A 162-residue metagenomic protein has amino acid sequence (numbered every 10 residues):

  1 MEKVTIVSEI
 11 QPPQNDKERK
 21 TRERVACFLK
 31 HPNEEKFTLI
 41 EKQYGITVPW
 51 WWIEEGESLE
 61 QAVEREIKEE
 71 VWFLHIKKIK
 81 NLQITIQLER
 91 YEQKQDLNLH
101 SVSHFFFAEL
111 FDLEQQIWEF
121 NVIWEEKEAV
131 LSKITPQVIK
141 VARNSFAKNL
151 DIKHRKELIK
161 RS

Functional and structural regions predicted by a protein language model:
M1-A26, P32: Acidic, metal-coordinating catalytic segment for phosphate/diphosphate chemistry, firing primarily on the Nudix
K20-R22, P32, N98-S101, I117-E119: A generic fold-level signal
E23, Y44, V102-H104: Residues that flank catalytic or metal-binding motifs in active/ligand-binding sites
A26, K36, N121: Conserved beta-strand and immediately adjacent loop positions that scaffold enzyme active sites
L29-N33, A108-L110: Active-site beta-strand termini and strand-to-loop segments that position acidic
E34-L74: Conserved Nudix-box catalytic region and its N-terminal flanking loop in Nudix hydrolases and closely related
F73-L113: Active-site segment of metal-dependent pyrophosphate-handling enzymes, primarily the Nudix hydrolase catalytic core
H104-F107, E114-A147: NUDIX/MutT-family hydrolases
